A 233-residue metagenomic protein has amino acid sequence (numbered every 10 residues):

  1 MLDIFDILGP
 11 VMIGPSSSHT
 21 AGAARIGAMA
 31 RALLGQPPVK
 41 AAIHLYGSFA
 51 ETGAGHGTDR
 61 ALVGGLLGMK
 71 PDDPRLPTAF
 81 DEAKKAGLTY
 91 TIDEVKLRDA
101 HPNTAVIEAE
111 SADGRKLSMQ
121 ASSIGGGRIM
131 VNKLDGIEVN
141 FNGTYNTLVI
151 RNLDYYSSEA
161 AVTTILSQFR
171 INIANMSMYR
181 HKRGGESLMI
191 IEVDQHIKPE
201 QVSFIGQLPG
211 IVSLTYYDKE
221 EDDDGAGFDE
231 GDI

Functional and structural regions predicted by a protein language model:
M1-V11, A41-I43: Short, hydrophobic/aliphatic alpha-helical segments
G9-G27: Conserved phosphate/anionic-ligand binding catalytic regions in large, soluble enzymes, centered on
L33-A42, P102: Non-transmembrane, aqueous-exposed alpha-helical and coiled segments at domain scale
A42-K85: A structural-propensity feature for long, helix-poor, extended segments
T52-R60, P102, L188-Q195: Short glycine/threonine-rich loop-to-helix capping motif typified by GTGT followed within a few residues by an Asp-Pro
L67-L117: Contiguous domain-boundary segments centered on the initiation and propagation of an alpha-helix
Q120-I233: A conserved regulatory-domain signal marking ACT and ACT-like small-molecule sensing domains and adjacent regulatory
